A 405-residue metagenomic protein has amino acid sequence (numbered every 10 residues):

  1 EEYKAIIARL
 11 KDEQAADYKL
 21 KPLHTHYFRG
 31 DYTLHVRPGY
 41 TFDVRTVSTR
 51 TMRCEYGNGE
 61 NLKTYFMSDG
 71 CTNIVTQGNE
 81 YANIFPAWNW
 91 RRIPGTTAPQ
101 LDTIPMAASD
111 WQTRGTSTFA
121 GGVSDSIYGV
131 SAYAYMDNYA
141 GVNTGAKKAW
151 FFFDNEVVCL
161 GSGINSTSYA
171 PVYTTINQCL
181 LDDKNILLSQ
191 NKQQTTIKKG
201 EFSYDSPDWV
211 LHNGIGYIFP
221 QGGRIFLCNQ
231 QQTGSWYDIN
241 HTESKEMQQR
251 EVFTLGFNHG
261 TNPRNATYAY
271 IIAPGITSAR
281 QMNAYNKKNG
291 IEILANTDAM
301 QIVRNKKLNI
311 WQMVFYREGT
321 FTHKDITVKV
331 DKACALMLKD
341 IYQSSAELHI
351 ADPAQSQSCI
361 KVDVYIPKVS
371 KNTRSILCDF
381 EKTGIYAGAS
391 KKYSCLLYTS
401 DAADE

Functional and structural regions predicted by a protein language model:
E1-K361, Y365-N372: Extended polysaccharide-engagement surfaces of secreted carbohydrate-active enzymes
T277-R280, G388, S400: Alpha-helix capping and helix-coil boundary motifs
S375-I385: Solvent-exposed serine/threonine-rich low-complexity stretches and specific carbohydrate-binding patches
Y398-D404: Conserved small/polar residues in nucleotide/adenosyl-binding loops
